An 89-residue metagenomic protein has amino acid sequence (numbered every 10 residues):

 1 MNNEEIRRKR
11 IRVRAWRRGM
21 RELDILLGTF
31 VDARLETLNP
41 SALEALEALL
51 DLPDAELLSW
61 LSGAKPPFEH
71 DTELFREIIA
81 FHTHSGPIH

Functional and structural regions predicted by a protein language model:
N2-H89: Positively charged, polar, low-complexity stretches
